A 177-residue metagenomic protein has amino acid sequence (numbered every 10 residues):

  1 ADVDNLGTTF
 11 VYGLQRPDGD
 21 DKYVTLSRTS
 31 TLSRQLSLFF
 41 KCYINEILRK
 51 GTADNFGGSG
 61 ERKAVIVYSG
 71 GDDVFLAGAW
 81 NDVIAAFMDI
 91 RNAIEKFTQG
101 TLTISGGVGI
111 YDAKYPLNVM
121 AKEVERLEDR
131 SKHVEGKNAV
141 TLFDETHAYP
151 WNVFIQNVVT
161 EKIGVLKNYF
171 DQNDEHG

Functional and structural regions predicted by a protein language model:
A1-G177: Charged, helix-rich terminal subdomains or tails
